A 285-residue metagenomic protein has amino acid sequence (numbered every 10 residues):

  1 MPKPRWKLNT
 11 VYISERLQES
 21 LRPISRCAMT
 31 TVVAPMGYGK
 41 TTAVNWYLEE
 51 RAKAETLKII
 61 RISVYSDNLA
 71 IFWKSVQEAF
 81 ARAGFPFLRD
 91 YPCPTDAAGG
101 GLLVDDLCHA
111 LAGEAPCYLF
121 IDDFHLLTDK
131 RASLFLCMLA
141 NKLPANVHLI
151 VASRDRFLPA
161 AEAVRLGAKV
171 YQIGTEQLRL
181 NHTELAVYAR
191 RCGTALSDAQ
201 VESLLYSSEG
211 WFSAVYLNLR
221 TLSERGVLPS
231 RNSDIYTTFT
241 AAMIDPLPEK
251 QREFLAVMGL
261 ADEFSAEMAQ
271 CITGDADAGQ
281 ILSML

Functional and structural regions predicted by a protein language model:
M1-R22, C27, L88-D90: Conserved adenine-nucleotide phosphate-binding loops and their immediately adjacent elements
T30-R61, L282: P-loop NTPase Walker A phosphate-binding motif
A34-M36, I59-L69, C93-D96, T175-E176: A short hydrophobic beta-strand->loop->alpha-helix junction that borders the nucleotide-binding pocket of P-loop NTPases
G37, E78, Y171-Q172, H182 (+3 more regions): Amphipathic alpha-helical "lid/sensor" segments that cap RecA-like P-loop NTPase cores
T42-W46, Y118, L134-S203, S207 (+2 more regions): Alpha-helical sensor/transducer elements of the RecA-like P-loop NTPase core
A70-D90, D106-C108: Conserved NTP-binding/hydrolysis module of P-loop NTPases
C93, L107-A132: Conserved P-loop NTPase "ATPase switch" module shared by AAA+ and STAND
G279-L285: Short, hydrophobic-biased segments on the C-terminal half of alpha helices that form "recognition helices"
